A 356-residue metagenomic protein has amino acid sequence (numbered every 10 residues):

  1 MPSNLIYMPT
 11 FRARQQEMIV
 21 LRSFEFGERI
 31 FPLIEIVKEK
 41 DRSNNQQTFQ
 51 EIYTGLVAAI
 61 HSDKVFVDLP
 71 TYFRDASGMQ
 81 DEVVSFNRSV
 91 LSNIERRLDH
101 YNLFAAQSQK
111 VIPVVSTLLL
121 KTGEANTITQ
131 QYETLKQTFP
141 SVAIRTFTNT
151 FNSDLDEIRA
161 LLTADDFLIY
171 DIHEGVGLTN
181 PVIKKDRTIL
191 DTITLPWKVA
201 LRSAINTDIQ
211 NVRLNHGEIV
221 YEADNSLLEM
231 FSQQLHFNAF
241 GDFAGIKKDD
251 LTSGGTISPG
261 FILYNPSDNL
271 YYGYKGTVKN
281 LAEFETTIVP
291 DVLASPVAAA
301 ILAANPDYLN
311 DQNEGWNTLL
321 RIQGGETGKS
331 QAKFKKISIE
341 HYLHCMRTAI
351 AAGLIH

Functional and structural regions predicted by a protein language model:
M1-V111, R213-H356: Alpha/beta catalytic barrel-like cores
E95-I257: Eukaryote-skewed repeat-based solenoidal scaffolds used as protein-protein interaction platforms, primarily
